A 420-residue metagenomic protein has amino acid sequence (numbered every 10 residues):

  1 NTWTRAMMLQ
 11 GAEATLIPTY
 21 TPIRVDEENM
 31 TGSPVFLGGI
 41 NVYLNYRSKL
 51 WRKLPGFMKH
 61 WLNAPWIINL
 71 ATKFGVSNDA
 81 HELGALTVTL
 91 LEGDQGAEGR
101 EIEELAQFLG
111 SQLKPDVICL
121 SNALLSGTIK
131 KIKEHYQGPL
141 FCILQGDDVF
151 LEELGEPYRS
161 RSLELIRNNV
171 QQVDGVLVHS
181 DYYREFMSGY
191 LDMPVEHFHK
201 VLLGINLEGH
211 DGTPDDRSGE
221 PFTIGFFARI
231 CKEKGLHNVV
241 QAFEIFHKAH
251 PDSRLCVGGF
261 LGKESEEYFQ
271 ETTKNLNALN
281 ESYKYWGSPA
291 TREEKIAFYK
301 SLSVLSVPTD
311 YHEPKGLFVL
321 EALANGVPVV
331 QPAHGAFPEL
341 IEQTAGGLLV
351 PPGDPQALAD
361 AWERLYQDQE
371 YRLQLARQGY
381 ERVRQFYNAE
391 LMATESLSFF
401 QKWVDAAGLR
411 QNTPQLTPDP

Functional and structural regions predicted by a protein language model:
L16-Q107: A conserved catalytic-core segment of Leloir-type glycosyltransferases
Y182, G204: Carbohydrate-associated surface elements
D216-K234, V240-H247, C256: Conserved donor-binding/catalytic core segment of Leloir-type glycosyltransferases
R254-Q270, Y285-S288: Glycosyltransferase donor-sugar binding loop
F269-E293: Nucleotide-activated donor-binding/catalytic signature segment of Leloir-type glycosyltransferases, i.e., the conserved
K300-P314, V327: Acidic donor-binding loop of glycosyltransferase active sites
Q343-T344, L348-P355, R364-Q369: Conserved acidic donor-binding segment of nucleotide-sugar-dependent glycosyltransferases
A357, R364, Y371-Q385, M392-S398 (+1 more regions): A short, well-ordered alpha-helix in the C-terminal region of glycosyltransferases
